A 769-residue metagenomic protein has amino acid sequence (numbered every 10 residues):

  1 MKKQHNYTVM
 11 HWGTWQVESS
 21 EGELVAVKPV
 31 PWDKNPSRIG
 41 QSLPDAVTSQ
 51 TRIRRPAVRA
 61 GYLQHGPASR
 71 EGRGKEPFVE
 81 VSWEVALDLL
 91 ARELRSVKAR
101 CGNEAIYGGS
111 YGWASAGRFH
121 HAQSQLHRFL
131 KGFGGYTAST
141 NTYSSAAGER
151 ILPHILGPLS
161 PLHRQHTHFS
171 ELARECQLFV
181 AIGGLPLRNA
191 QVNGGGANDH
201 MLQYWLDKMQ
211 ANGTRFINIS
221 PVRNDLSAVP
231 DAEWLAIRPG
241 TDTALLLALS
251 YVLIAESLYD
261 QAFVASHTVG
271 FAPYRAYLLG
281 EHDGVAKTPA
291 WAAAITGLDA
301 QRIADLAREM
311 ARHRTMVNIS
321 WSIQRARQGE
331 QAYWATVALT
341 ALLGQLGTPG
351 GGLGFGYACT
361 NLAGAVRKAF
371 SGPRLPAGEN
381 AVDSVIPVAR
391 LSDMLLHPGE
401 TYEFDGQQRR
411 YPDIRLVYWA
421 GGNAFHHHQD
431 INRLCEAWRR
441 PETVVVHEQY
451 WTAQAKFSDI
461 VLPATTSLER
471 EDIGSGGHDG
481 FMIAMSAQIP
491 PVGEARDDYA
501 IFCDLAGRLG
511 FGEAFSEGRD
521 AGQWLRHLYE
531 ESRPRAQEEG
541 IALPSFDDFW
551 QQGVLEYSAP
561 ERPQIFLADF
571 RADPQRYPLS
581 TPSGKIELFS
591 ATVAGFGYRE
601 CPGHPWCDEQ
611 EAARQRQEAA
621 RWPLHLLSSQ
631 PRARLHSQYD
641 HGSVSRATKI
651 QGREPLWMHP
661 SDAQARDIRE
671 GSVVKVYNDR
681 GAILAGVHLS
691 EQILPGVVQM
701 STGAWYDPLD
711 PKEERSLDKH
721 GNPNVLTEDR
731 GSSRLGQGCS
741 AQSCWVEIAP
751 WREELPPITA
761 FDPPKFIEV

Functional and structural regions predicted by a protein language model:
M1-L258, P708-V769: N-terminal export/assembly segments and adjacent metallocofactor-ligating motifs of anaerobic energy-metabolism
Y62-V85, Y251, L258-A300, N380 (+6 more regions): N-terminal leader/propeptide and maturation segments of large enzyme subunits in energy/redox metabolism and hydrolases
G74, L185-P186, V229-D231, F271 (+3 more regions): Flexible glycine/proline-enriched surface loops and loop-helix/loop-strand junctions
A122-D207, N212-I219, A244, T340-K456 (+3 more regions): Extended redox/cofactor-interaction regions of prokaryotic respiratory oxidoreductases
Q210-N218, V222-R312: Long, well-ordered, tryptophan-enriched scaffold segments
L249, G270-H397: Active-site phosphate/pyrophosphate-binding segments
L468-P491, F502, A506, P723: Glycine/threonine-rich phosphate-binding loop and adjacent beta-strand/alpha-helix elements that clamp
D498-Q552, S637, H641-W657, S661-V769: Long, contiguous, secondary-structure-rich segments that constitute the structural scaffold of globular domains
